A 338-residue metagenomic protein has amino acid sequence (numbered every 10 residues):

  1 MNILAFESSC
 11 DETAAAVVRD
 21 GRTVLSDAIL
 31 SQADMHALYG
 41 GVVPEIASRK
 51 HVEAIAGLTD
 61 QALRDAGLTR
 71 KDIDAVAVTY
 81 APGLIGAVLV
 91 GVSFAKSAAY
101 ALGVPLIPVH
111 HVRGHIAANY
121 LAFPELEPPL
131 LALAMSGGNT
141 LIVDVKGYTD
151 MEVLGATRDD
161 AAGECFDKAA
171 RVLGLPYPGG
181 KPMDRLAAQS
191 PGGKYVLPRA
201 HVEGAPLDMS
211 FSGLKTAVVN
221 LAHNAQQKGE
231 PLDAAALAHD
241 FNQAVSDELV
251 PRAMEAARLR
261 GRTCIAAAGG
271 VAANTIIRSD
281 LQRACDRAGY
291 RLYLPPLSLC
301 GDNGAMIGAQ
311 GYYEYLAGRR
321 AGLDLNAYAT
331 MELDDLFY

Functional and structural regions predicted by a protein language model:
M1, V109-L131: Conserved phosphate-binding catalytic cores of ATP/NTP-utilizing and phosphoryl-transfer enzymes
N2-P82, H111, H115: N-terminal beta-alpha supersecondary unit
T13-V18, A132-A134, T140-D144: Short beta-strand scaffold segments in enzyme catalytic cores
R70-T79, R260-V271, Y293-P296: Short glycine-rich phosphate-binding loop at a beta-alpha junction
P108-V109, L281-M306: Conserved phosphate-binding/catalytic loops in two-lobed NTP-binding clefts
P124, G147-P191, K215-T216, N220-N224: Glycine-rich phosphate-binding loop plus the immediately following alpha-helix
R185-I265, N274-A288, Y315-G318, D335-Y338: A contiguous, well-structured pocket-lining segment that forms one wall/lid of small-molecule binding clefts in soluble
P295-L333: Glycine-rich phosphate-binding/hydrolytic loop that grips phosphoryl groups
